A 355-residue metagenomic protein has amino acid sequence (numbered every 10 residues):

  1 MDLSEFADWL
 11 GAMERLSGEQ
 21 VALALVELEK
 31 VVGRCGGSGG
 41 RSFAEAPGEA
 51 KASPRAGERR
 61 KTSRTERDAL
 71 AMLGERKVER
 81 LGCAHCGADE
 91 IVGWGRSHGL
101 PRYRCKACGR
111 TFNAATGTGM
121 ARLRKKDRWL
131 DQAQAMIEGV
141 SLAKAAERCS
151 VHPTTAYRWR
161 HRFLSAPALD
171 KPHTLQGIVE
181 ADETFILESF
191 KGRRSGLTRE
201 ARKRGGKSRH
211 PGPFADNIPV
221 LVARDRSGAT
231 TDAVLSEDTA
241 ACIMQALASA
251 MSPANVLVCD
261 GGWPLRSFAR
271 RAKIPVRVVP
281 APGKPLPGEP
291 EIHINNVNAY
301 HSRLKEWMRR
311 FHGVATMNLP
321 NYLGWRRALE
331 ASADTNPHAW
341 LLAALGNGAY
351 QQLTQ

Functional and structural regions predicted by a protein language model:
M1-Q355: Residue-level recognition of single "structural anchor" positions that define or cap local secondary structure
